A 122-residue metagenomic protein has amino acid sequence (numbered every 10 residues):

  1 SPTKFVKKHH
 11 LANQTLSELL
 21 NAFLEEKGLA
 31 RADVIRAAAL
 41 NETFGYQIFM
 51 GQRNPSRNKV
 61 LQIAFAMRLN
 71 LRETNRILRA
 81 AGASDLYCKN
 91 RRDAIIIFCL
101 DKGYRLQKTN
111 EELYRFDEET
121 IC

Functional and structural regions predicted by a protein language model:
S1-A30, T109-C122: A short, Lys/Arg-rich alpha-helix, primarily the initiator
L24, I35, A64: The alpha-helix within a helix-turn-helix
A30-A37: Short alpha-helical "recognition helix" segments of helix-turn-helix
A32, T43, R72: Key DNA-contact positions within bacterial/archaeal DNA-binding proteins
A39-P55, A80-G82: Recognition helix of helix-turn-helix/homeodomain-like DNA-binding domains that insert into the DNA major groove
Q52-F65: Short, basic-rich loop-to-helix N-cap that marks the start of a DNA-contacting helix
F65-M67, R92-T120: Long, compositionally biased
N75-G103: Short, charged recognition helix plus adjacent turn of helix-turn-helix-like nucleic-acid-binding domains
